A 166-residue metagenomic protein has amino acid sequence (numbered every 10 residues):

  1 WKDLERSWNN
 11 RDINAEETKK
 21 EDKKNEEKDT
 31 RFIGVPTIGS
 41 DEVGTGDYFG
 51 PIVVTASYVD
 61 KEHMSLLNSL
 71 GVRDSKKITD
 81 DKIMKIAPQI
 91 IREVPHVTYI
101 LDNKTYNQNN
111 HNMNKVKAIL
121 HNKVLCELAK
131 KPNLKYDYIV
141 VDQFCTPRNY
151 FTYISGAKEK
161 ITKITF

Functional and structural regions predicted by a protein language model:
W1-F166: Acidic (Asp/Glu) carboxylate-rich active-site/surface patches
